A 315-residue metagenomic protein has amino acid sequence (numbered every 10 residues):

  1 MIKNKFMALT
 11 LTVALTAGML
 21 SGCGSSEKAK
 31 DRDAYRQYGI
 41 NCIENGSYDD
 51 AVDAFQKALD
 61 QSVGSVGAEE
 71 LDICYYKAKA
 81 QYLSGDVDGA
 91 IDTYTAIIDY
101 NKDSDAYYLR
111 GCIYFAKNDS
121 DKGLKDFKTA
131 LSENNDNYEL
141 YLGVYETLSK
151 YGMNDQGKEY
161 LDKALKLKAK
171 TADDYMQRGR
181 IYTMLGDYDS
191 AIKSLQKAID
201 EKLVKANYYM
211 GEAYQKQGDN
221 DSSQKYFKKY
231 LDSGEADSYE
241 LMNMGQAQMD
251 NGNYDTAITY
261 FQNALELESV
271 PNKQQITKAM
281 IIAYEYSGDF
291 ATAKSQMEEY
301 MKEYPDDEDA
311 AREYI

Functional and structural regions predicted by a protein language model:
M19-G22: C-terminal motif of bacterial Sec signal peptides marking the signal peptidase cleavage site
D33, G67-D72, D105, E139 (+7 more regions): Start-of-helix register in tetratricopeptide repeats
Q37, E69-D72, Y76, L83 (+7 more regions): Canonical tetratricopeptide repeat
E44-N45, L83, A116-K117, K150-Y151 (+5 more regions): Register position in tetratricopeptide repeats
Q61, S65, D99-Y100, E133 (+5 more regions): Structural marker of alpha-solenoid helical repeat scaffolds
